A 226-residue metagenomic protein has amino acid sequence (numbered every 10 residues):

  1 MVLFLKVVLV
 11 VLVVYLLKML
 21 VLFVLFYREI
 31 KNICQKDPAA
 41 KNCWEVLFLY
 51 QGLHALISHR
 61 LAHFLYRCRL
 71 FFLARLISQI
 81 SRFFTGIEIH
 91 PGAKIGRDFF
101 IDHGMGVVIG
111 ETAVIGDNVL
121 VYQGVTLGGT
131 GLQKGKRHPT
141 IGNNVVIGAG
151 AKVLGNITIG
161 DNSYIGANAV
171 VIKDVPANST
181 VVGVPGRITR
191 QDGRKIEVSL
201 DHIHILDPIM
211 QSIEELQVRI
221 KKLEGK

Functional and structural regions predicted by a protein language model:
M1-S81, I196-K226: Terminal amphipathic alpha-helical/low-complexity segments used for targeting or macromolecular assembly
R82-T189: Structural signal for interior beta-strand "rungs" in well-ordered beta-sheet cores of soluble enzyme domains
I159, Y164-N168, K195, H204 (+1 more regions): Low-complexity, compositionally biased segments
